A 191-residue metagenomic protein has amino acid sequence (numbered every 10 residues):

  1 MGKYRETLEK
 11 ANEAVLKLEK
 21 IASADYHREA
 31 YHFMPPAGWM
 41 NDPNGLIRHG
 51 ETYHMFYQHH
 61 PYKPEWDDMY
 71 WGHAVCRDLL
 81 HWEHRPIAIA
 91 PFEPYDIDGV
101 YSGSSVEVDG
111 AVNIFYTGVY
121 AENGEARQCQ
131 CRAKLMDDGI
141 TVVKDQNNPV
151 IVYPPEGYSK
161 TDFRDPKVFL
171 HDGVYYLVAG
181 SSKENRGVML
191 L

Functional and structural regions predicted by a protein language model:
M1-D165, F169-L191: Beta-rich carbohydrate-recognition and catalytic domains
